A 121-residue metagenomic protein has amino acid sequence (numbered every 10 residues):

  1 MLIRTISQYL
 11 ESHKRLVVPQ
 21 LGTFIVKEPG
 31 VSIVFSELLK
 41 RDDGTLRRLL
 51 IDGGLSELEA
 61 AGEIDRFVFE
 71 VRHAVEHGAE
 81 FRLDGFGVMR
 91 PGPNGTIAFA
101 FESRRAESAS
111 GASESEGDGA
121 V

Functional and structural regions predicted by a protein language model:
M1-A120: Cytosolic/nucleoplasmic/matrix-facing N-terminal domains/tails of membrane-anchored or organelle-targeted proteins
